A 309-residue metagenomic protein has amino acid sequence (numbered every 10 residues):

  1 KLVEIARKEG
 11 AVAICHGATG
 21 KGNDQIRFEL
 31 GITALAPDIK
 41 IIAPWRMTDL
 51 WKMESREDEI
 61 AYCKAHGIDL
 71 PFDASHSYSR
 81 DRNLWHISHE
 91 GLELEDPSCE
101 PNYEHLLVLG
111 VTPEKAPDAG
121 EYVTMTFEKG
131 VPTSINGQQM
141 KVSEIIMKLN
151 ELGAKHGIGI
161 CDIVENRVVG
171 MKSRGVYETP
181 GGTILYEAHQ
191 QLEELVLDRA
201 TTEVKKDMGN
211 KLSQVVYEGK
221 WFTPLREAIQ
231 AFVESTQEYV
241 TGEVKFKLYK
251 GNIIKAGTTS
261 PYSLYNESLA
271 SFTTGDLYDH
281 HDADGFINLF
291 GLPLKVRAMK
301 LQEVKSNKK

Functional and structural regions predicted by a protein language model:
K1-K309: Nucleotide-activated chemistry modules centered on ATP-dependent adenylation/adenylyltransferase
